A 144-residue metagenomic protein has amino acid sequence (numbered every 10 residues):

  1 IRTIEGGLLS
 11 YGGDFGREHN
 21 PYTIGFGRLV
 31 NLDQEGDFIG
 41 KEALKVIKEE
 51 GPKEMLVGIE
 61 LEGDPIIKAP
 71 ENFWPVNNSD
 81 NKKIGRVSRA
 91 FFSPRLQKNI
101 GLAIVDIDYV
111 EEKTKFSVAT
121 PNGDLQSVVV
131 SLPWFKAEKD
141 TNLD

Functional and structural regions predicted by a protein language model:
I1-D144: Conserved, structured C-terminal
